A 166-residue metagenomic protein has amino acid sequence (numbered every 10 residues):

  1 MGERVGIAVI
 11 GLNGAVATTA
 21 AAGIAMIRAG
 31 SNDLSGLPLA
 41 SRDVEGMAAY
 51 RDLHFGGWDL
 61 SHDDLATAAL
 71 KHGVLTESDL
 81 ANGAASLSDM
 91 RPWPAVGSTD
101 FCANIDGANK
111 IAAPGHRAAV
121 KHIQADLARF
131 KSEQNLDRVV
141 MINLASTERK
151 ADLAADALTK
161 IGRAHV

Functional and structural regions predicted by a protein language model:
M1-R163: Metallocofactor- and cofactor-centric catalytic cores in central/energy metabolism, strongly enriched
